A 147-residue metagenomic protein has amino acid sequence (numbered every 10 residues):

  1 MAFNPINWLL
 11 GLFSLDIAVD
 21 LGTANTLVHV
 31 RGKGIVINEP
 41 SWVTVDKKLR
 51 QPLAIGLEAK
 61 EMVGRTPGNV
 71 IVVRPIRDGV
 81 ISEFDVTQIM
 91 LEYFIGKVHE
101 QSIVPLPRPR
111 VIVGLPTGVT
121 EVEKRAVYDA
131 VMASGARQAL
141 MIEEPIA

Functional and structural regions predicted by a protein language model:
M1-A147: Nucleotide/phosphate-binding catalytic cleft detector across ATP-hydrolyzing and phosphate-transferring enzymes
